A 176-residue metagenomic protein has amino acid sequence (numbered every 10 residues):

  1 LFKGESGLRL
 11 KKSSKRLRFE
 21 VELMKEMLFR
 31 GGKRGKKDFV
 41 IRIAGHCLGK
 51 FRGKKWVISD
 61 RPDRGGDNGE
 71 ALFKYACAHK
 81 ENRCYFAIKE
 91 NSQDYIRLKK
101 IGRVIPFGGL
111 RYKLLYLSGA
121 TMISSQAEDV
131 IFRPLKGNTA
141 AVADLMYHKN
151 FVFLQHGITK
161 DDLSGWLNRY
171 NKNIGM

Functional and structural regions predicted by a protein language model:
L1-K54, N82: Basic, ligand-binding patches in group-transfer machinery, especially extracytoplasmic/periplasmic segments
K54-M176: Active-site and donor-binding regions of nucleotide-sugar-utilizing enzymes
